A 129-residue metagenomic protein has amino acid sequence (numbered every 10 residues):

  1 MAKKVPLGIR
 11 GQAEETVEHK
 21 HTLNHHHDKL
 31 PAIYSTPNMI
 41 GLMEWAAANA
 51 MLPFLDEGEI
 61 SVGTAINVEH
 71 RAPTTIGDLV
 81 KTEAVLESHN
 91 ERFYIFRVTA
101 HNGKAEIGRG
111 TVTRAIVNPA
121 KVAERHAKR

Functional and structural regions predicted by a protein language model:
M1-V5, L52-L55: Intrinsically disordered, low-complexity boundary segments flanking structured domains
A2-S35: Catalytic strand-loop segment that frames the active site of acyl-thioester-processing enzymes
Q12-E18, E69, T111-T113: Generic structural detector for well-ordered beta-strands
T36-I40: Conserved N-terminal beta-strand and adjoining loop/helix that marks the start of the Nudix/MutT-like hydrolase domain
G41-W45, N49: Short, residue-level hotspots on alpha-helical faces of the histone-fold and other alpha-helical interaction modules
N49-K81: Hydrophobic beta-strand-centered segment that forms part of the acyl-chain substrate-binding groove
T75-I76, V85-R129: HotDog/MaoC-like acyl-thioester-processing domains
